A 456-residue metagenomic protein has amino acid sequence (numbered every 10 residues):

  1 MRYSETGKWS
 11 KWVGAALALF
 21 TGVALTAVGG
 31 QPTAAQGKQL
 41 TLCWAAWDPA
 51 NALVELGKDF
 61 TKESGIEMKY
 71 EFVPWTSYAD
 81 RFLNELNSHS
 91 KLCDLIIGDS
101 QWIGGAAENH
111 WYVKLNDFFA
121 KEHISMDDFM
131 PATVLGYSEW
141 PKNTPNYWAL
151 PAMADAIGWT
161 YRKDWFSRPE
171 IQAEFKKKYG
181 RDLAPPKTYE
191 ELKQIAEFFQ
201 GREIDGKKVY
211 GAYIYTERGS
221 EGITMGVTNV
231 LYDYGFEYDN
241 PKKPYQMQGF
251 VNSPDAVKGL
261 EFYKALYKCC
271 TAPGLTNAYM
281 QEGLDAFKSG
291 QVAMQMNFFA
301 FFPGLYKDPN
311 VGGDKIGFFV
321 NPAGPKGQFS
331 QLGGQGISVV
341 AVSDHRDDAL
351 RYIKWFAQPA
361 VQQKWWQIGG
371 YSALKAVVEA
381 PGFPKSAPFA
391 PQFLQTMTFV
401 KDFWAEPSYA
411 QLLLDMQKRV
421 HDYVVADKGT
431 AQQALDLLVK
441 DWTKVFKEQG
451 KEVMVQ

Functional and structural regions predicted by a protein language model:
M1-T41, K62, K444-Q456: Short, low-complexity disordered leader/linker segments with a strong preference for bacterial N-terminal type II
K38, E55-A132, G136, A149 (+7 more regions): Extracytoplasmic "Venus flytrap"/periplasmic binding protein-like
Q39-E55, V73-T76, D155-A156, E221 (+1 more regions): Extracytoplasmic "Venus flytrap"
N87, P141-P145, D164-W165, P169 (+7 more regions): Extracytoplasmic/periplasmic substrate-recognition and gating elements
S100-G158, I223-G226, K315-P322, G382-A387 (+1 more regions): Hinge/lid segment of periplasmic solute-binding proteins
E139-M153, I157, T188-Q248, V292: Extracytoplasmic/periplasmic solute-binding protein
P141, G313-V320, Q367-Y423, K451-Q456: Long, aromatic- and glycine/proline-rich binding clefts that accommodate carbohydrate-like moieties
E191-Q200, Y234-N277, N321, V439: Glycine-centered hinge/linker elements that transmit conformational signals in sensory and ligand-binding systems
